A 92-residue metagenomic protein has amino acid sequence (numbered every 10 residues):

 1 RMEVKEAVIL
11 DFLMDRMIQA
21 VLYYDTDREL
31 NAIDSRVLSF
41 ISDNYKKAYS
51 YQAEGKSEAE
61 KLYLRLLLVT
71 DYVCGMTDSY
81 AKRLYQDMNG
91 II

Functional and structural regions predicted by a protein language model:
R1-I92: Histidine-centered, transition-metal-coordinating active-site segments
